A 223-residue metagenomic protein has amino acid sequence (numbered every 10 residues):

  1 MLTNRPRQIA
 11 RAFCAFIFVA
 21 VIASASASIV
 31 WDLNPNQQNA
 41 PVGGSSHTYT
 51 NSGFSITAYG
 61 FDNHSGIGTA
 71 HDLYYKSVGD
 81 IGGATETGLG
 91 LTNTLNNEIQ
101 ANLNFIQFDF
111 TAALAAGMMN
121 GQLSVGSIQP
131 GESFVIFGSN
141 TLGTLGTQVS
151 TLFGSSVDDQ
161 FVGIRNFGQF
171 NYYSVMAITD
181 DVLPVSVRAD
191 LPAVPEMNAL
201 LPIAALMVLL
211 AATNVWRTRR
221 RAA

Functional and structural regions predicted by a protein language model:
L2-F13: Bacterial N-terminal signal peptides that target proteins for export
S28-N102: N-terminal targeting leaders for non-cytosolic proteins
A113-Q122: Extended extracellular/luminal ectodomain segments enriched in beta-structured repeat modules
Q129-G143: Short, surface-exposed beta-strand/strand-loop-strand elements in extracellular ectodomains
T147-L191: Beta-sandwich interaction modules
E196-V215: A short, hydrophobic C-terminal helix/tail in secreted or cell-surface proteins
R219-A223: Short, charged juxtamembrane terminal tails flanking transmembrane helices
